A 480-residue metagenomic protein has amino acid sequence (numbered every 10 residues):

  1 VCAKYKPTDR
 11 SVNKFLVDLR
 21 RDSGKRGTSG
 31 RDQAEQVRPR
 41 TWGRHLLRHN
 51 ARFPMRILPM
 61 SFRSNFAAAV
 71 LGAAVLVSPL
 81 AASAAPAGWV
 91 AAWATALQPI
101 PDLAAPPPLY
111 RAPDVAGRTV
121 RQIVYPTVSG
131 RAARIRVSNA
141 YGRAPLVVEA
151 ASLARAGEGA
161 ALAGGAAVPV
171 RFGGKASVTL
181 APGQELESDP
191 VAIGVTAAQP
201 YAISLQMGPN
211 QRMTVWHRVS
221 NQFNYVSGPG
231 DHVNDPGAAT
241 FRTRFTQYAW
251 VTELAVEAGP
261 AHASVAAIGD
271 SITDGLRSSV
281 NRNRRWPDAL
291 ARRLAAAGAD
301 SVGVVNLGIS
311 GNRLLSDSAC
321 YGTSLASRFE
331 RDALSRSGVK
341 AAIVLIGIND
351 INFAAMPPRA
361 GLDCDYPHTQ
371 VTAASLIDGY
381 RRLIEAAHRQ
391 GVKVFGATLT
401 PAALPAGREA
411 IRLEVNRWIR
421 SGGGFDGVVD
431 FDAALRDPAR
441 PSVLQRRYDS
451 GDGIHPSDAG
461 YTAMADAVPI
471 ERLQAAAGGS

Functional and structural regions predicted by a protein language model:
Y5, N13, N50, P54-I57 (+5 more regions): N-terminal secretory targeting modules
A69-S78: Bacterial N-terminal signal peptides
W93, D114-Q122, P145, E149-A154 (+6 more regions): Conserved SGNH/GDSL esterase-like catalytic core that processes O-acyl groups on lipids and polysaccharides
N312-R313, G322, N352-A354, A360-L362 (+1 more regions): Catalytic His-Asp segment of secreted/periplasmic serine-dependent ester chemistry enzymes
L345-D350, Y380-L413: Active-site segments of SGNH/GDSL-like serine hydrolases that catalyze O-acetyl group transfer/hydrolysis on lipids
